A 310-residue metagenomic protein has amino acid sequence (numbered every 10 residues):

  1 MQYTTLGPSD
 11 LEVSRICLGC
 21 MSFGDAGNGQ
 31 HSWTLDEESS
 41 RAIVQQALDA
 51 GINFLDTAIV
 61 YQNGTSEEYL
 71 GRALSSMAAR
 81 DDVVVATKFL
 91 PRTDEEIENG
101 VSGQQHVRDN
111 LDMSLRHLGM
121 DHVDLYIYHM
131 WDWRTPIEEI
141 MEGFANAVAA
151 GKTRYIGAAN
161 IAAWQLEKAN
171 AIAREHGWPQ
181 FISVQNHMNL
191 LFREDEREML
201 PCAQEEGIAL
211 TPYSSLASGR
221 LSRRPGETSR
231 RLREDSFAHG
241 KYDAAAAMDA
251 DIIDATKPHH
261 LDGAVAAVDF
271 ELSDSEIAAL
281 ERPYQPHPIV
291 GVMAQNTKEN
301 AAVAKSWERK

Functional and structural regions predicted by a protein language model:
M1, E205, S229-I252, P258-K310: Terminal-tail/helix-coil boundary detector
M1-V83, W307-K310: N-terminal binding-site loop/beta-alpha segment at the start of enzyme catalytic domains that lines or forms
L6, L18, S40, L55 (+11 more regions): Conserved, mostly hydrophobic/aromatic
L11-I16, G51-N53, A79-V83, M120-D124 (+4 more regions): Short, well-ordered coil/turn segments that N-cap beta-strands
G27, R92-E194, E198: Glycine/proline-rich, positively charged, aromatic-decorated active-site loop/lid region on the catalytic face
H31-S39, T65, Y69, E98-H106 (+2 more regions): Alpha-helix N-cap and loop-to-helix initiation/capping positions
F89-P91, A162, M188-F192, S214-L221 (+1 more regions): Glycine-rich beta-alpha junction loops
E194-D235: Aromatic-lined glycan-binding groove of carbohydrate-active enzymes
